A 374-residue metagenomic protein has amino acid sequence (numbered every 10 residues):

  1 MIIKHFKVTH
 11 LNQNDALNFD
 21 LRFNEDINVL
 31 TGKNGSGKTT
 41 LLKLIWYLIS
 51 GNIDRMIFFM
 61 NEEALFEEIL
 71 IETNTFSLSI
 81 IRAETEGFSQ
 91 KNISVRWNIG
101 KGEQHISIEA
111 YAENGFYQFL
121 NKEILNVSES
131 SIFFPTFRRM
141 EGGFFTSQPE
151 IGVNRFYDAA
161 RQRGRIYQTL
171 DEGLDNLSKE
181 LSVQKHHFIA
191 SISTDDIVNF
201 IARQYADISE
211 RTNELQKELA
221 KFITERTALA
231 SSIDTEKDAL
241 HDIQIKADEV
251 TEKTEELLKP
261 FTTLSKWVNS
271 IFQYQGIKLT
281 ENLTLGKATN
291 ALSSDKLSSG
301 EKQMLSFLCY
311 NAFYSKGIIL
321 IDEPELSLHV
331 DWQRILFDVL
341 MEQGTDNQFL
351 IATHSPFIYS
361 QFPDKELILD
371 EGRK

Functional and structural regions predicted by a protein language model:
M1-T85, T262-K374: Switch/communication elements of ASCE P-loop NTPase nucleotide-binding domains
L11, R22-D26, G115, I151 (+11 more regions): Generic alpha-helix detector with strongest preference for long hydrophobic helices that associate with membranes
T31, T73, N126, S131 (+5 more regions): Functionally constrained cores in energy, signaling, and assembly domains
G87-D242: Electropositive, glycine-dotted interaction segments that contact anionic polymers or phosphate-rich ligands
K221-K296: Extended helical coiled-coil dimerization/tether regions that scaffold and oligomerize large DNA-maintenance assemblies
